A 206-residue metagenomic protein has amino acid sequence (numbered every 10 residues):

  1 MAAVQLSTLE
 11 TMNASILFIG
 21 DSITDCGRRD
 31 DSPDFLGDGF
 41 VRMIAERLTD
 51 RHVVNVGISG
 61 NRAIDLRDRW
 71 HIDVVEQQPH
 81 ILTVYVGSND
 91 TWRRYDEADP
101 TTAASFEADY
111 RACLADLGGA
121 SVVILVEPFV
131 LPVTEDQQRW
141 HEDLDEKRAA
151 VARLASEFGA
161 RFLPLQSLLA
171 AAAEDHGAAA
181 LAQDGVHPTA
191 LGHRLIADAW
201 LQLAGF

Functional and structural regions predicted by a protein language model:
A2-S59, I64, R69-Q78: Serine-esterase "nucleophile elbow" of acetyl-processing enzymes
I16-F18, H52-V56, I81-Y85, I124-E127 (+1 more regions): Structural recognition of the beta-strand scaffold that forms the well-ordered cores of secreted hydrolase catalytic
S22-T24, V56-N61, T83-T91, Y95-A98 (+2 more regions): Cell-envelope and extracellular/periplasmic
D30-F35, D96-A103, Q138-E142, L181-Q183: Short glycine-enriched, charge-decorated loop/helix-capping segments at active-site entrances that position
Y85, N89, C113-D145: Active-site segments of SGNH/GDSL-like serine hydrolases that catalyze O-acetyl group transfer/hydrolysis on lipids
T102-V126, K147-A160: Charged, glycine-enriched surface loops/patches that mediate electrostatic binding to polyanionic ligands
L131-L165: Substrate-gating cap/lid alpha-helix
A160-R161, A180-F206: Histidine-centered active-site loop/cap adjacent to the catalytic His in serine esterases/O-acetyl transfer systems
